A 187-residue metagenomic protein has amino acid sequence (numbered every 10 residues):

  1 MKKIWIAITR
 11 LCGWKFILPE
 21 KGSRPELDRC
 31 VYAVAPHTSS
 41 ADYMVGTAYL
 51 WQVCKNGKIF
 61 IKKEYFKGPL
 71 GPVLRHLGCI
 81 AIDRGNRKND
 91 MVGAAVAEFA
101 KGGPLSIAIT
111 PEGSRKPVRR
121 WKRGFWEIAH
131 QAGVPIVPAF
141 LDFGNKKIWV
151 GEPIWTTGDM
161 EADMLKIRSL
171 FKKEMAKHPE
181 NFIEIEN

Functional and structural regions predicted by a protein language model:
M1-L18: Extreme N-terminal tail/first-helix region
W14-K173, N187: Soluble catalytic domains of membrane acyltransferases
A176-N187: Charged, glycine-interspersed solvent-exposed loop segments at helix/strand-loop junctions that cap or gate access
